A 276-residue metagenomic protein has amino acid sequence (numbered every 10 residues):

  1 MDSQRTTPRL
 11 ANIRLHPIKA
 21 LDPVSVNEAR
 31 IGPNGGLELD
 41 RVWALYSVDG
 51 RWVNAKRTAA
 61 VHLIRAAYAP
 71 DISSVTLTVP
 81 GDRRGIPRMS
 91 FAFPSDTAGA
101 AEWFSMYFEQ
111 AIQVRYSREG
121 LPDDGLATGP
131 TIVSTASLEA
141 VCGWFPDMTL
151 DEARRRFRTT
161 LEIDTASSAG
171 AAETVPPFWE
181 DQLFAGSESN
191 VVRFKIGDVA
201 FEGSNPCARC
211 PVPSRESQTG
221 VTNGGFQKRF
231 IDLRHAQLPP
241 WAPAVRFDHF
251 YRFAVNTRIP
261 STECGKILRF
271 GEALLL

Functional and structural regions predicted by a protein language model:
M1-L276: Metal-cofactor-dependent catalytic cores
